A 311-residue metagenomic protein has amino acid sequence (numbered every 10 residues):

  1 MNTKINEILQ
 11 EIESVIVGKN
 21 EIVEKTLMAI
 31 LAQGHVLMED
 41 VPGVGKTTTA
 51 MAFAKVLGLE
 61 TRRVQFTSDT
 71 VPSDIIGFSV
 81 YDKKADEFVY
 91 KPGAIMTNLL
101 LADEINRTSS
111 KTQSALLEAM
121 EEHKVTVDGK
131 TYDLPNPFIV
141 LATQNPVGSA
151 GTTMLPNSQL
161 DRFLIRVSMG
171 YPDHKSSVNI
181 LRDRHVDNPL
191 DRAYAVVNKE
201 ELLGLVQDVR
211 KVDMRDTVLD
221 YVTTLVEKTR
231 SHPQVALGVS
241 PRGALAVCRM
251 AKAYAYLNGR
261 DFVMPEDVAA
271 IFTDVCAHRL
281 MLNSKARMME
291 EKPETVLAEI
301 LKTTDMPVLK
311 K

Functional and structural regions predicted by a protein language model:
N2-V44: Pre-Walker A (pre-P-loop) alpha-helix and adjacent loop at the N terminus of AAA/AAA+ ATPase modules, a conserved
K25-M28, Y81-L101, K130: Conserved alpha-helical scaffold flanking the Walker A/P-loop in AAA+ ATPase domains
I30-T67: Walker A/P-loop
D40, D103-E104, A115: Walker B catalytic acidic pair
V41, I75, T143: P-loop (Walker A) phosphate-binding loop of NTP-binding proteins
V56-K84: AAA+/P-loop NTPase substrate/partner-engagement loops
D82-E87, T108, T112, M120-V212 (+1 more regions): Canonical AAA+ ATPase core
S231-K311: C-terminal engagement/docking regions of AAA+ P-loop ATPases
